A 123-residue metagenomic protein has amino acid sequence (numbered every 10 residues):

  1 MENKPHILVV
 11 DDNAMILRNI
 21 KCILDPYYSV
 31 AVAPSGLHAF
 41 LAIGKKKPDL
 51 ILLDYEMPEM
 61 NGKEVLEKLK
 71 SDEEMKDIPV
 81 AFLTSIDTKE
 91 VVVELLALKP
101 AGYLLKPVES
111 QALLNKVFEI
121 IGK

Functional and structural regions predicted by a protein language model:
A14-A31: Two-component/phosphorelay signaling modules centered on CheY-like receiver
M15, V108-V117: C-terminal output helix
V32-L41, G62: Helix N-cap/capping motif at the beta->alpha junctions
L41, K63-K76: Short amphipathic alpha-helix used as the core "switch/output" element in two-component signaling
K46-L52: Active-site beta3 strand of CheY-like receiver
M57: Receiver (REC) domain active-site loop signature in two-component systems and cognate sites in sensor histidine kinases
E64, D87-L104, N115: Alpha4 helix (beta4-alpha4-beta5 surface) of REC/receiver domains from two-component response regulators
